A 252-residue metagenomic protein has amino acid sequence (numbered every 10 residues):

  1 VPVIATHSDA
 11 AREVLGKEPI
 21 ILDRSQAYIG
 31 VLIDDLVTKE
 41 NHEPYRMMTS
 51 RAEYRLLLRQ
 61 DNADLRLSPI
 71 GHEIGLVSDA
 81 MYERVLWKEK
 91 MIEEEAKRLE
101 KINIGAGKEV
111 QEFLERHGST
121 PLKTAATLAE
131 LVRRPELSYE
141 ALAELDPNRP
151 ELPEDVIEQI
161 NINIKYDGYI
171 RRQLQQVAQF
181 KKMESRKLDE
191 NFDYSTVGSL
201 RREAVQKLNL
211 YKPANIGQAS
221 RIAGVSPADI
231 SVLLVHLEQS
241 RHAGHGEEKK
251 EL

Functional and structural regions predicted by a protein language model:
V3-I4: Short hydrophobic beta-strand element within catalytic cores of glycosyltransferases and related nucleotide-activated
S8-P44: Active-site-proximal substrate-binding core of FAD-dependent oxidoreductases
D9, A63-D64, M91-E94: C-terminal, active-site-flanking charged/polar segments
A11, I29-V31, Y54-L56, D64-L65 (+1 more regions): Flexible loop/turn segments at secondary-structure boundaries
I20-L22, Y28-I29, Y45-M48, Y54 (+2 more regions): Broad hydrophobic/π-residue packing in well-ordered secondary structure
T38, P44-N62: Conserved phosphate-binding loops in nucleotide/dinucleotide-binding enzymes
R51, L57, S68-E73, V77-R221 (+3 more regions): Extended, charge-enriched "interface" segments that sit outside catalytic cores
